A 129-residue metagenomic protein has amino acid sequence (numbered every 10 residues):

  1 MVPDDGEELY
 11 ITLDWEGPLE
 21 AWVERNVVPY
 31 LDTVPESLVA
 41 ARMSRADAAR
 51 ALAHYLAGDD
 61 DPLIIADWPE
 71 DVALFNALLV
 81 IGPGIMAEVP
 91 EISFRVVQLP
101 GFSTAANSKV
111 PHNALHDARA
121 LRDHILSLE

Functional and structural regions predicted by a protein language model:
M1-V2, D117: Gly/Thr-rich phosphate-binding beta-strand-loop-beta motif of the actin/hexokinase/Hsp70
V2-A66, E70: Conserved non-catalytic scaffold segment of RNase H-like nuclease domains
G6, V80, L126: Residue-level marker of positions within ordered structural domains that often coincide with functionally constrained
E7, L74, H124: Active-site-proximal flexible loops/turns
H54, A77, D123-S127: Residue-level signal for well-ordered alpha-helical scaffold segments within enzymatic catalytic domains
W68, T104-E129: Acidic, Mg2+-coordinating catalytic module of metal-dependent nucleases/exonucleases that use a two-metal-ion mechanism
D71-P90: Substrate-recognition/cap helix-loop segment adjacent to the acidic, metal-dependent catalytic center of Asp-based
M86-K109: Short, flexible loop segments at boundaries between secondary-structure elements
